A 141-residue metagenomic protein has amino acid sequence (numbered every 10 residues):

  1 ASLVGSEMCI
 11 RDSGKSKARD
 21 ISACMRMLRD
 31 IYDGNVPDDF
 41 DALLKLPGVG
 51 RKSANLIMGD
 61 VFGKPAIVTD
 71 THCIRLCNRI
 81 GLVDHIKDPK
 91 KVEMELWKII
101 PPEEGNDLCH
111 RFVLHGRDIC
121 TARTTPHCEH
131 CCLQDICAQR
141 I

Functional and structural regions predicted by a protein language model:
A1-G5, C9-I10: Single conserved hydrophobic/aromatic residue that forms the stacking wall/gate of nucleotide- or nucleobase-binding
K15: Glycine/small-residue-rich phosphate/adenosyl-binding loop
I21-R29, V36-L82, K91-E93, L114: Catalytic DNA-binding helix-loop module of base-excision-repair DNA glycosylases/AP lyases
L82-K87, G105-D107: Substrate-binding/catalytic groove segments of enzymes that remodel or degrade extracellular structural polymers
D88-E104: Pocket-forming structural segment of enzyme catalytic cores
P102-I141: Cysteine-cluster motifs in flexible loop/terminal segments that predominantly coordinate metals
